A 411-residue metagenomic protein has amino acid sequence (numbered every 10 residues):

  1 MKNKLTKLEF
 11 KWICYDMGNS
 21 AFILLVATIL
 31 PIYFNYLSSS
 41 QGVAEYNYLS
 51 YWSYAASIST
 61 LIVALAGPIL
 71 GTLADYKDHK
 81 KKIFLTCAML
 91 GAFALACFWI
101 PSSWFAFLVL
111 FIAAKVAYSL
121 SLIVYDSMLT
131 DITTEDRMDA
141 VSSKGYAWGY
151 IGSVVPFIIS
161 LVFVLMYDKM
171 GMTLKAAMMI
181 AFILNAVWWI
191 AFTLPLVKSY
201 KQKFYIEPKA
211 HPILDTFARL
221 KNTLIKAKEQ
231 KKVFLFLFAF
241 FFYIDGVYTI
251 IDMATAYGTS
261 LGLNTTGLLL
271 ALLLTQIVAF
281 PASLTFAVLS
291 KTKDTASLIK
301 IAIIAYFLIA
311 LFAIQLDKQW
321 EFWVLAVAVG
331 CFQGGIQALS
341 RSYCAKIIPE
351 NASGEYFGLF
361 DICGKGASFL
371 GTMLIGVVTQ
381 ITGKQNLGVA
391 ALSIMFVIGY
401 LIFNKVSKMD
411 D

Functional and structural regions predicted by a protein language model:
K2-E9, K201-L237: Juxtamembrane intracellular "pre-TM" segments in multi-pass secondary transporters
N3-T60, K232-N264, L268-A271: Helix-loop boundary and gating motifs at the non-cytosolic
L65-H79, P281-T295, T379: Helix-to-loop junctions at the C-terminal end of transmembrane segments in multipass secondary transporters
K82-C97, S297-F312: Structural signature of the two symmetry-related core transmembrane helices
F98-F111, I314-A326: Helix-loop junctions at membrane interfaces in 12-TM secondary transporters
W99, W188-S199, A390-D411: Multi-pass alpha-helical transporter architecture, strongest for 12-TM Major Facilitator/SLC carriers used
L120-T134, G335-I348: Intracellular juxtamembrane helix-capping segments at the cytosolic ends of symmetry-related transmembrane helices
S142-V164, C363-G371: Glycine-rich segments within core transmembrane alpha-helices of 12-TM secondary carriers
